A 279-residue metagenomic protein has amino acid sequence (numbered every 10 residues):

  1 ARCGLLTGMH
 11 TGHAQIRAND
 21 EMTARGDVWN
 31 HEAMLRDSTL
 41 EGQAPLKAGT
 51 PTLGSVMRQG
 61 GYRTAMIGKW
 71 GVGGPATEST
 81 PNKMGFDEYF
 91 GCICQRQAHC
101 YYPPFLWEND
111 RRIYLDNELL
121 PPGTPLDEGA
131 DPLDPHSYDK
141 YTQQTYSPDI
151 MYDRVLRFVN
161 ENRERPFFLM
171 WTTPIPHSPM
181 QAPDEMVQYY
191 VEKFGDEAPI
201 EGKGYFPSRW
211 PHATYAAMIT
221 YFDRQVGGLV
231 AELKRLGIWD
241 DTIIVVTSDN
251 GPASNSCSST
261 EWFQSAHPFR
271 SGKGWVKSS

Functional and structural regions predicted by a protein language model:
A1-S279: Formylglycine-dependent sulfatase
